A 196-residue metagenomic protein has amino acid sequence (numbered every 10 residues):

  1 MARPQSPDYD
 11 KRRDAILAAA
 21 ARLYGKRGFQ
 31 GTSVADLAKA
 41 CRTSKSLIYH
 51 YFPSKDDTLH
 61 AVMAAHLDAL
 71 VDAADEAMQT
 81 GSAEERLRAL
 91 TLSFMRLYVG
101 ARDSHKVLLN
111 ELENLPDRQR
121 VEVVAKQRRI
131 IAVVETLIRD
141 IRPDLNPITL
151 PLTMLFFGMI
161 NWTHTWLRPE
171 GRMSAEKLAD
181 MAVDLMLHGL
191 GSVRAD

Functional and structural regions predicted by a protein language model:
M1, R96, G100, I131-D140 (+2 more regions): C-terminal peripheral helix-coil segments that are non-catalytic and often amphipathic
M1-R27, T32-R42, D56-H60, A65: Basic, helix-initiating cap at the start of DNA-binding domains
R3-K11, P53-D57, A61, A65 (+9 more regions): Residues at secondary-structure transition points
K26-F29, H50, E170: Helix-turn-helix/winged-helix DNA-binding modules
C41-F52: Short hydrophobic/aromatic patch on the recognition helix
A61, D75-G100, T153-F156: Hydrophobic alpha-helical connector segments
A65-V71, D117-R142, L150-M154, K177-D180 (+1 more regions): Amphipathic alpha-helical packing segments from all-alpha helical-bundle domains
M95-E135, T165-L167: Short secondary-structure transition hinges
